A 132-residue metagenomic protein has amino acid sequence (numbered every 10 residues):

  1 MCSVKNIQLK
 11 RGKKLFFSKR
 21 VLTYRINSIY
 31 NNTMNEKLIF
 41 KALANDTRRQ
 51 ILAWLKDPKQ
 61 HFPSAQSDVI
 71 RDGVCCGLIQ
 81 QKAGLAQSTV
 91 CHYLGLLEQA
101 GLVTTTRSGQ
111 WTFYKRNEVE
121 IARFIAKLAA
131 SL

Functional and structural regions predicted by a protein language model:
M1-E36: Short, intrinsically disordered or compositionally biased N-terminal tails of bacterial proteins
R25-I26, S67-D68, E98-Q99: Short leucine-rich amphipathic alpha-helices used at interfaces
K41, T47-A86, T112-V119: N-terminal helix-turn-helix DNA-binding core of bacterial DNA-binding proteins
L94-G95: Short, hydrophobic-biased segments on the C-terminal half of alpha helices that form "recognition helices"
E98-S108, K115: Beta-hairpin "wing" of winged helix-turn-helix
E120-F124: Short, charged/polar, Gly/Pro-enriched secondary-structure boundary elements
I125-A130: Alpha-helical "hinge/linker" immediately C-terminal to small N-terminal DNA-binding modules
